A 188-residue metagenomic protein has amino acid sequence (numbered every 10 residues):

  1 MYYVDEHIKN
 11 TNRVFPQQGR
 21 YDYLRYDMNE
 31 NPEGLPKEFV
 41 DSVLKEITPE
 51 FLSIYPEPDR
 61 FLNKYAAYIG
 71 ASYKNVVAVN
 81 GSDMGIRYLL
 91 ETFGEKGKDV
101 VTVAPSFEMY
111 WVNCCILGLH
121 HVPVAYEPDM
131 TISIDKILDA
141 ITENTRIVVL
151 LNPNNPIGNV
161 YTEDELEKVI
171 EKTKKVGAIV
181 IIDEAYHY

Functional and structural regions predicted by a protein language model:
M1-M84, Y88: N-terminal small-domain helix-loop-helix segment of the aminotransferase-like
N29-N31, S82, F107, N152-P156 (+1 more regions): Short glycine-rich anion-binding loops that position phosphate/pyrophosphate groups of nucleotides and phosphorylated
P58, P105, E184-Y186: Short strand-turn motif at the edge of the Rossmann-like AdoMet-binding core
S72-V76, K96-D99, N144, G177 (+1 more regions): Short acidic capping loops at alpha-helix termini that bridge into adjacent secondary structure
S82-R87, G94, I182, Y186: Glycine/small-residue-rich loop that forms an oxyanion/phosphate-binding "nest" at active or ligand-binding sites
T92-L150, E171: PLP-dependent aminotransferase-like
P128-Y188: Active-site phosphate-binding strand-loop segment of PLP-dependent enzymes
